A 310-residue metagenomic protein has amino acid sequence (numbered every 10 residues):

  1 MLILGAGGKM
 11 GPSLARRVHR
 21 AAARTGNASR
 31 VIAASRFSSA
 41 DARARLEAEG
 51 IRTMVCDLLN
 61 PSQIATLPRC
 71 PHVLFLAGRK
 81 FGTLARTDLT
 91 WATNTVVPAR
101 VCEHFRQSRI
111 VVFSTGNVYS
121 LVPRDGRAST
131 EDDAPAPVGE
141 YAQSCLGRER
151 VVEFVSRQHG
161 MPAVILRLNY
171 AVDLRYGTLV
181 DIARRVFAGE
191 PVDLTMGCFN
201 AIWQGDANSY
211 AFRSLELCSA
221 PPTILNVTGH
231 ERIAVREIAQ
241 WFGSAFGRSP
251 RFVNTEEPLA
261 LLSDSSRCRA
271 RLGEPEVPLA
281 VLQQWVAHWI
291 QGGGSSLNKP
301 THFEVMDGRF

Functional and structural regions predicted by a protein language model:
M1, L279-F310: Amphipathic terminal alpha-helices
M1-R20: N-terminal Rossmann NAD(P)H-binding glycine-rich loop of SDR-like oxidoreductase domains
P12, A40, R45-T93: NAD(P)H-binding glycine-rich loop region in Rossmannoid oxidoreductase-like domains and their noncatalytic homologs
H72-F75, K80, V96-E140: Conserved Rossmann-fold NAD(P)-dependent oxidoreductase catalytic core, especially the SDR/UDP-sugar
R86, W91-P98, C102, V111 (+2 more regions): Short alpha-helix in the Rossmann-fold core of NAD(P)-dependent oxidoreductases
L146-N200, Q204-D206, F242: NAD(P)-dependent short-chain dehydrogenase/reductase
R167-A171, D193-I202, T223-I233, T255-P258 (+1 more regions): Glycine-rich Rossmann NAD(P)(H)-binding loop
Y210-R267, D307-G308: Mid/C-terminal beta-alpha module of Rossmann-like enzyme folds, strongest in SDR-family dehydrogenases/epimerases
